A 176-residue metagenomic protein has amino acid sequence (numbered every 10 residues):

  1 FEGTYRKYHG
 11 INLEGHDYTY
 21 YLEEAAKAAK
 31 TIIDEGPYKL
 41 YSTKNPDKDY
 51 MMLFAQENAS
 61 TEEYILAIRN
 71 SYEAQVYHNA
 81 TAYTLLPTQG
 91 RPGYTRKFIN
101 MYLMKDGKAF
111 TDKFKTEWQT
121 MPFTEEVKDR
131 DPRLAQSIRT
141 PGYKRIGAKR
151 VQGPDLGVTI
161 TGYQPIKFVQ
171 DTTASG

Functional and structural regions predicted by a protein language model:
E2-I160: An aromatic- and glycine-enriched ligand-binding surface/loop that stacks and positions planar moieties
Q152-G176: Active-site beta-strand/loop architecture of penicillin-binding DD-peptidases
